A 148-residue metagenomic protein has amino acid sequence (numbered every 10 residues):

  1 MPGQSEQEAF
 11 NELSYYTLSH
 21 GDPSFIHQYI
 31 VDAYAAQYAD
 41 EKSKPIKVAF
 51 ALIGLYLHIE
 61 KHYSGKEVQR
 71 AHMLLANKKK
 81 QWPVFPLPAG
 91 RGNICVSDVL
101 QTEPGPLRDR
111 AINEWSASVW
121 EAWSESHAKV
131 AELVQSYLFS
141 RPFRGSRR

Functional and structural regions predicted by a protein language model:
M1-R148: Intrinsically disordered, low-complexity linkers and terminal regions that flank or interleave Cys/His-based
